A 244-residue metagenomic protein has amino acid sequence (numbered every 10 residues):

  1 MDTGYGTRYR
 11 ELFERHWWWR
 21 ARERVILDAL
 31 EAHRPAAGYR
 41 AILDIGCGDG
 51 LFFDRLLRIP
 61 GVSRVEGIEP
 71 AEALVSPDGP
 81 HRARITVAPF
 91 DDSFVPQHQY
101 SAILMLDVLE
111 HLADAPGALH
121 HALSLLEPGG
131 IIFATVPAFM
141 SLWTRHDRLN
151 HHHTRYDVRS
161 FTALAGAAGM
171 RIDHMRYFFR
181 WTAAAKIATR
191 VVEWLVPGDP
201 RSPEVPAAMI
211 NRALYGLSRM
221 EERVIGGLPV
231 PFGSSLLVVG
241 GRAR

Functional and structural regions predicted by a protein language model:
M1-A102, L106, P116-L119, P203 (+5 more regions): Conserved N-terminal segment of class I S-adenosyl-L-methionine
T7-L12, I132-T154, V158-G166: Short, glycine-/aromatic-enriched active-site segment of Class I SAM-dependent methyltransferases
L106-L109, T135: Residues lining the SAM
L112-P116, V136: A structural helix-start
P116-I131: A short glycine-rich, Lys/Arg-flanked "PGG" loop and its adjoining helix->strand segment in the class I
M170-R180: Conserved S-adenosyl-L-methionine
T182-G216: C-terminal helical/coil "lid" or tail adjacent to the Rossmann-like core of SAM-dependent
R190-E193, P231-R244: Core SAM-dependent methyltransferase catalytic element
